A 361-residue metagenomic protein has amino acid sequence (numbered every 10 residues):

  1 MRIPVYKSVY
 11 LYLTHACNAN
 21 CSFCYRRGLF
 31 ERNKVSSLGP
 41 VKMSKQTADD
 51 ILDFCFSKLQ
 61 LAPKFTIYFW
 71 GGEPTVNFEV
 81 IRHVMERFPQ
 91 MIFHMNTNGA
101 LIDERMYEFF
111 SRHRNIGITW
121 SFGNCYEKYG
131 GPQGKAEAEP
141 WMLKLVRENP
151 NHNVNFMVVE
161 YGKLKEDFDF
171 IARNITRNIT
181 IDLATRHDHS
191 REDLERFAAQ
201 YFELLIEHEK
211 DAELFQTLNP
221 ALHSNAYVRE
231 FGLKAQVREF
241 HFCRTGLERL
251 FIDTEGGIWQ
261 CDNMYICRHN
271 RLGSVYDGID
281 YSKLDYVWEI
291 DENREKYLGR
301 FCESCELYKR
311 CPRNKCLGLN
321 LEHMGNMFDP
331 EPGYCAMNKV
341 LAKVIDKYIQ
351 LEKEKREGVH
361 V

Functional and structural regions predicted by a protein language model:
M1, Y297-V361: Radical SAM enzyme core and accessory elements
R2-Q46: Canonical Radical SAM [4Fe-4S] cluster-binding loop centered on the CxxxCxxC motif and its immediate flanking residues
A16, N20, C24-R27, M264 (+3 more regions): Cys/His-rich metal-chelating microdomains
A48-W70, N77-D193: Radical SAM/AdoMet-radical enzyme domain recognition
A199-G232, D262-P312: C-terminal accessory region of radical SAM enzymes
F242-L247: Short, small/polar residue-rich loop motifs at catalytic or cofactor-binding pockets
